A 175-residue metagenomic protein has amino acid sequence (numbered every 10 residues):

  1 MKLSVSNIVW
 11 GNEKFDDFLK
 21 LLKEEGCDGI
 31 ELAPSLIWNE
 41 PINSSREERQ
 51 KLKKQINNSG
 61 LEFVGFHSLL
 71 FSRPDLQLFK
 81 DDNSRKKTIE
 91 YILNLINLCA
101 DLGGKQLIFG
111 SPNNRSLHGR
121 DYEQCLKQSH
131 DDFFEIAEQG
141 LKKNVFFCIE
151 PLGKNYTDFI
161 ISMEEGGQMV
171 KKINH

Functional and structural regions predicted by a protein language model:
M1-S4: Extreme N-terminal starter segment of soluble prokaryotic enzymes
S6-W10, A33-I37, S68-F71, P112-N114 (+2 more regions): Active-site beta-loop-alpha junctions enriched in small/polar residues
N12-D16, S45-Q50, M163: Structural motif corresponding to alpha-helix initiation and N-cap regions
D16-S35, G103: Catalytic domains of carbohydrate-active enzymes, especially glycoside hydrolases
D17, N58, D75-H175: Active-site acidic/histidine proton-transfer and metal-coordination neighborhood in alpha/beta enzyme cores
I30-E31, V64-F66, L107, F147: Hydrophobic residues within beta-strands of alpha/beta enzymes
A33-N57, S111-L117, D121: Glycine-rich, proline-tolerant flexible connector loops at the mouths of alpha/beta enzymes
I56-V64: Glycine-rich, aromatic-flanked loop segments that form ligand/cofactor-binding clefts across common enzyme folds
